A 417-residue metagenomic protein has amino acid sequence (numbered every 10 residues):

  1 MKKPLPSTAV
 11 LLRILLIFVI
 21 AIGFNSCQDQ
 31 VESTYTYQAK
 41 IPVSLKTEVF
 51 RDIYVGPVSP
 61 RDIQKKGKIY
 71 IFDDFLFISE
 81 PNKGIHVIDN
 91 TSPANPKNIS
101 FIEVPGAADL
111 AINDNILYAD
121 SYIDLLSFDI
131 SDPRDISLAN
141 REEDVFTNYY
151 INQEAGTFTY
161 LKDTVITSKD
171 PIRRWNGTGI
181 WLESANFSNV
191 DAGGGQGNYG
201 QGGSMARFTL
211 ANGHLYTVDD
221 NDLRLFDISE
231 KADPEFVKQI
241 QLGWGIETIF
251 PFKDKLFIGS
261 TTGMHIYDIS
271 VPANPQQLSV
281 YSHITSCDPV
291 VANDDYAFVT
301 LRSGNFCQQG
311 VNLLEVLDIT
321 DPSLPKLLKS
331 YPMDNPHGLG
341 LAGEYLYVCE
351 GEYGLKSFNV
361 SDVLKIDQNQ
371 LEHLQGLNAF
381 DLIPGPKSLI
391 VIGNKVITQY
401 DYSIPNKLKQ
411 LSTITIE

Functional and structural regions predicted by a protein language model:
K2-I14: Bacterial N-terminal signal peptides that target proteins for export
P6-T8, V19, D295: N-terminal cationic amphipathic segment used for targeting or macromolecule association
I14-I20, L125: Sec-dependent N-terminal signal peptides
G23-S26: C-terminal motif of bacterial Sec signal peptides marking the signal peptidase cleavage site
Q28-E417: Feature marking well-ordered beta-strand scaffolds used for ligand recognition
